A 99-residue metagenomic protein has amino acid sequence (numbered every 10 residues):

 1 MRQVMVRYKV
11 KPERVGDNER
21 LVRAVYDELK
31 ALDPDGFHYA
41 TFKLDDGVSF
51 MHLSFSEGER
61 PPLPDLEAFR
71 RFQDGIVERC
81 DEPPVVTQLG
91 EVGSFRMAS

Functional and structural regions predicted by a protein language model:
R2, D33, D46-V48: Residue-level preference for beta-strand/loop junctions
R2-Y8, M51-L53: Active-site-flanking beta-strand signature of metal-NTP-handling nucleotidyl enzymes and homologous cyclase-like
R7, Q88-E91: Short amphipathic
K9-R20: Short, surface-exposed ligand-recognition loops at beta-strand->loop->(often short) alpha-helix junctions that present
P12, D46-S49, E57-P62: Short, charged/polar surface micro-motifs in flexible loops or helix N-caps
A24-H38, S54-Q88: An amphipathic, aromatic/His-enriched active-site/gating alpha helix that lines ligand/cofactor pockets
F42-L44: Short beta-strand micro-motifs enriched in acidic
V92-S99: Short, low-order "capping/linker" segments at domain edges
